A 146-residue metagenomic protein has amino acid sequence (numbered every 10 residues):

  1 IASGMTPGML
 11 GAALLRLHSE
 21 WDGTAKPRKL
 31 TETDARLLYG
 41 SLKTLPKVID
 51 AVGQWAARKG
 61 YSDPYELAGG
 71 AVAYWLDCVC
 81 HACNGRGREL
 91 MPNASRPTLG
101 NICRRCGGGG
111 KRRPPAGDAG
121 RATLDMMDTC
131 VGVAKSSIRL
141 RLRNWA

Functional and structural regions predicted by a protein language model:
I1-L67: N-terminal alpha-helical interaction blocks
K59-D63, L76-V79, P114-A116: Generic structural signal for short, solvent-exposed loop/turn connectors between secondary structure elements
E66-V79, G87, N93-T98: Short, flexible, mixed-charge glycine/proline-rich loop motifs that serve as phosphate/nucleic-acid-contacting
V79-A82, I102-R105: The −1 position to Zn-ligating cysteines in a subset of zinc-ribbon hairpins
N84-G87, G107-G110: Cys/His-coordinated zinc-binding microdomains
P92-N101, P114-A122: Short cysteine/histidine-rich zinc-coordinating motifs and their immediately flanking basic loops
G109-A146: Long, charge-rich boundary regions
